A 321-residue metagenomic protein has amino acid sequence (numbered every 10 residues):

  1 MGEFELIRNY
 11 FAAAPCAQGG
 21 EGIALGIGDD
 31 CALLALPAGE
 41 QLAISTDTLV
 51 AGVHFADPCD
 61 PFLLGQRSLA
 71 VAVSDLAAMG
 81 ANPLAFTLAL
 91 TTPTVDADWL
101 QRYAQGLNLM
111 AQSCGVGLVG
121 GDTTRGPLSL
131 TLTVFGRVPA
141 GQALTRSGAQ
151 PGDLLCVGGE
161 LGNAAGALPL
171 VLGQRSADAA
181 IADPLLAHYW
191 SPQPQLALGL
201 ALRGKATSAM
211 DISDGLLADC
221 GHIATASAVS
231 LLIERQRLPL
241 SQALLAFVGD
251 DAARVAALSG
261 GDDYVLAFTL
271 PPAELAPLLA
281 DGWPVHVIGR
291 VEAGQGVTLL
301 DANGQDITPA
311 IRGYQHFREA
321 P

Functional and structural regions predicted by a protein language model:
M1-C16, P93-G117, T124-L130, F135 (+2 more regions): Glycine-/charge-enriched secondary-structure boundary and capping motifs
M1-D60, M79, L84, L88 (+1 more regions): Extreme N-terminal cap/leader segments of soluble proteins
L25, P58-V71, V95-Q105: Glycine-rich anion/phosphate-binding loops
L33, A72, G80, L118 (+4 more regions): Residue-level signal for inorganic ion chemistry
L42, L49, N82-L170, R290: Glycine-rich anion-binding loops of enzyme active sites
S68-M79, M110-A111: A short, N-terminal amphipathic alpha-helix
A165-D183: Short, compositionally biased
A180-H222: Polyanion-binding loop/helix "lid" in catalytic or ligand-binding cores
